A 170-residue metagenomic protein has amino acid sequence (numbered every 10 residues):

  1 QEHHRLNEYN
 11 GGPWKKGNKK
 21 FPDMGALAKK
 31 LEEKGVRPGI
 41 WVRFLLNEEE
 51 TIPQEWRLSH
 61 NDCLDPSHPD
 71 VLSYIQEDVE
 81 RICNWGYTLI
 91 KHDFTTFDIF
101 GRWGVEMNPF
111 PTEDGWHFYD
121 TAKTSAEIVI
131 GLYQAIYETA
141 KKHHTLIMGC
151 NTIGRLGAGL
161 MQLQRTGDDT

Functional and structural regions predicted by a protein language model:
E2-T170: Aromatic- and carboxylate-enriched substrate-binding clefts and catalytic-loop regions of carbohydrate-active enzymes
